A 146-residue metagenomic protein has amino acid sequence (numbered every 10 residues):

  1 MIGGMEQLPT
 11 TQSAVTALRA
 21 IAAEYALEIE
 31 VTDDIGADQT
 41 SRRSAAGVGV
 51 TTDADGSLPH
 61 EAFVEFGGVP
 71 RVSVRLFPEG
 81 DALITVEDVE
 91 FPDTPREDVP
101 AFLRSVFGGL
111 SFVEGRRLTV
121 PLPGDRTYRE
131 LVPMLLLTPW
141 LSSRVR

Functional and structural regions predicted by a protein language model:
M1-M5, E97, A101-R146: Acidic, proline/glycine-rich low-complexity IDRs
I2-T52: N-terminal "first-domain core" detector
E6-S13, E90, T94-D98: Alpha-helix boundary/N-cap detector
T16, A20-E24, A37, A54-S57 (+4 more regions): Polar/charged alpha-helical tracts
R43-A45, T52, L76, S105 (+1 more regions): Compositionally biased, low-complexity repeat tracts
A45-H60, D125-L137: Short, charged low-complexity intrinsically disordered segments located at boundaries of structured domains
G49-T51, P70, A82, S111 (+2 more regions): Compositionally biased, intrinsically disordered low-complexity regions
T51-E97, S142-R146: Intrinsically disordered, low-complexity regulatory segments enriched in Ser/Thr/Pro and charged residues
